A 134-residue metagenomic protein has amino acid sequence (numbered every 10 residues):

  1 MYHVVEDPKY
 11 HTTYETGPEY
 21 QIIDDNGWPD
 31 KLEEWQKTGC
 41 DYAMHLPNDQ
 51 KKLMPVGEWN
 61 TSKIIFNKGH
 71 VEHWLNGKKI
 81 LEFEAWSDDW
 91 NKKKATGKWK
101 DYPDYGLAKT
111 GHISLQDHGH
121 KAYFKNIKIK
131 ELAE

Functional and structural regions predicted by a protein language model:
M1-E134: Carbohydrate-interacting regions of secretory-pathway proteins
